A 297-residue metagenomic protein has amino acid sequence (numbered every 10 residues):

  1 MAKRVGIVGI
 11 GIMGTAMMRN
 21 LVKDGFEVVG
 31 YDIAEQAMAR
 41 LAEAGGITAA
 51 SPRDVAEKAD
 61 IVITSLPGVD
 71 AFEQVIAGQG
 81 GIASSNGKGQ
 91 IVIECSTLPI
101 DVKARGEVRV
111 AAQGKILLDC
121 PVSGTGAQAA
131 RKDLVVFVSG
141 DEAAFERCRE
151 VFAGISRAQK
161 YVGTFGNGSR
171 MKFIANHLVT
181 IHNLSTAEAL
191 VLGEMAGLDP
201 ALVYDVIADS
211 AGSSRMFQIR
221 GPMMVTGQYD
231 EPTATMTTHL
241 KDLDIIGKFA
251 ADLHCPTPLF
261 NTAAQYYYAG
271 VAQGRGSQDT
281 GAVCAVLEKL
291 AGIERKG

Functional and structural regions predicted by a protein language model:
M1-E57, I61-T64, Q90, G126: NAD(P)+-binding Rossmann beta1-loop-alpha1 motif at the extreme N-terminus of oxidoreductases
I10, L98-N176: Rossmann-fold dinucleotide-binding core
V28, T48, L117-L118, Q159 (+2 more regions): Hydrophobic beta-strand scaffold residues
P52-T64, G68-I116: Rossmann-fold NAD(P) dinucleotide-binding segment
K132-S139, K160, T164-A196, D205-I219 (+1 more regions): Active-site-proximal catalytic alpha-helix in oxidoreductases
S169, R215-G276: Interdomain hinge/lid region at the active-site interface of Rossmann-like NAD(P)-dependent oxidoreductases
Q273-G297: NAD(P)-dependent dehydrogenase/reductase Rossmann-like domain
